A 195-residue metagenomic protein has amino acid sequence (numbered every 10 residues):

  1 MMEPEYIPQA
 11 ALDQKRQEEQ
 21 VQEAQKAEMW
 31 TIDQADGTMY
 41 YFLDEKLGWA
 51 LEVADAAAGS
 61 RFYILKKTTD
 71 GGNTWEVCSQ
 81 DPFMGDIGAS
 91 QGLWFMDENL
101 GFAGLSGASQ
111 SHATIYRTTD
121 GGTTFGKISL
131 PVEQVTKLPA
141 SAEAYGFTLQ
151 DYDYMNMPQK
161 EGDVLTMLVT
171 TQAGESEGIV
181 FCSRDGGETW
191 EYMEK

Functional and structural regions predicted by a protein language model:
Y6-E28, D81-G85, L130-F147: Surface-exposed loop and turn segments in beta-propeller and other repeat-based domains that flank or scaffold
E28-A54: Beta-strand-rich domains and repeat architectures in extracellular enzymes and scaffolds, especially beta-propellers
Q34-Y40, I87-L93, T136-N156: Repeated scaffold domains used in trafficking and secretory/extracellular systems, primarily beta-propellers
K46-A50, N99-A103, E161-M167: Entry beta-strands of beta-propeller and related beta-repeat scaffolds
G59-I64, Q110-Y116, E175-I179: Structural motif
K66-C78, Y116-P131, F181-Y192: Asp-box/BNR beta-propeller loop motif
